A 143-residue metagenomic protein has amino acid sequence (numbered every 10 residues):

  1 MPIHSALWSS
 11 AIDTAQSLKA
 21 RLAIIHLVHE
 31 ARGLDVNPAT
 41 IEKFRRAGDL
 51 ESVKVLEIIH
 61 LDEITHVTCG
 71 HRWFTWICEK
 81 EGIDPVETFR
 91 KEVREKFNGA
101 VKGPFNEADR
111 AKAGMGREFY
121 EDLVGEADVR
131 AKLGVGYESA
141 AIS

Functional and structural regions predicted by a protein language model:
M1-S143: Non-heme di-metal
